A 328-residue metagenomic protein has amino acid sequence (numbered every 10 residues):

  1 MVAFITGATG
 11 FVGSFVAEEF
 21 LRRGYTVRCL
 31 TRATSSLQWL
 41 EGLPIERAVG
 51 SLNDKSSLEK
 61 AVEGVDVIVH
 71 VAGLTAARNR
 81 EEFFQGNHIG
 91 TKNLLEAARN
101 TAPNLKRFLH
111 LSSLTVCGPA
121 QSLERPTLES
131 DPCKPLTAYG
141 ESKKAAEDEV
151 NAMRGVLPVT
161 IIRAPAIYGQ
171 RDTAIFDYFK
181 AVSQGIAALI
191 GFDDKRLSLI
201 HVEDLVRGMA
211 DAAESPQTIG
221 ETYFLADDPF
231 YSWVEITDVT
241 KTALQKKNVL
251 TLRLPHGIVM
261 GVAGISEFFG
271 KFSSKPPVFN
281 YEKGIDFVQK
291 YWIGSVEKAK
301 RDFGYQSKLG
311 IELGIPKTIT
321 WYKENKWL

Functional and structural regions predicted by a protein language model:
A3-R23: N-terminal Rossmann NAD(P)H-binding glycine-rich loop of SDR-like oxidoreductase domains
S36-E41, I45-I89, R99, C117-P119: NAD(P)H-binding glycine-rich loop region in Rossmannoid oxidoreductase-like domains and their noncatalytic homologs
N93-A138, T160: Conserved Rossmann-fold NAD(P)-dependent oxidoreductase catalytic core, especially the SDR/UDP-sugar
C117, T160-D177: Flexible, glycine-rich beta-alpha linker
K134-T160: Active-site Tyr-X1-5-Lys
A145-A146, D172-D177, I190-A213, G220-F224 (+1 more regions): Substrate-positioning beta->alpha
D211, S215-F279, V296, E312 (+1 more regions): Mid/C-terminal beta-alpha module of Rossmann-like enzyme folds, strongest in SDR-family dehydrogenases/epimerases
E297-D302, Q306, G310-L328: Amphipathic terminal alpha-helices
